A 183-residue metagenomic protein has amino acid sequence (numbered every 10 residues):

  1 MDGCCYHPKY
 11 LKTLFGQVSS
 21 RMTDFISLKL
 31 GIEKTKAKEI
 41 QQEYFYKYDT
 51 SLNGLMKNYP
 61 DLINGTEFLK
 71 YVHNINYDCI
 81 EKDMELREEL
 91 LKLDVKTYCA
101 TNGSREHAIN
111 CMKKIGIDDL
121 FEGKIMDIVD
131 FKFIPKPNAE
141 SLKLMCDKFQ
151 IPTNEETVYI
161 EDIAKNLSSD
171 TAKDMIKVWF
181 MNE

Functional and structural regions predicted by a protein language model:
M1-M84, E106: N-terminal helical cap/lid subdomain that shapes the substrate entry/recognition surface in HAD-like hydrolases
P8, A100-N102, I160, F180: Generic beta-sheet signal
K12, I109, K165-S168: Catalytic phosphate/metal-binding cores of nucleic-acid and nucleotide-processing enzymes, i.e., regions that mediate
G65, D119-D127, D174-N182: Short hydrophobic/aromatic-enriched beta-strand-loop microsegments
D78-C79, Y98, S104-V158: Substrate-recognition "cap/lid" segment bordering the active-site pocket of phosphatases
E85-D94: Catalytic-core regions built around general acid/base machinery
V158-E183: Acidic, Mg2+-coordinating phosphoryl-transfer loop and its flanking beta/alpha structural elements, shared across
